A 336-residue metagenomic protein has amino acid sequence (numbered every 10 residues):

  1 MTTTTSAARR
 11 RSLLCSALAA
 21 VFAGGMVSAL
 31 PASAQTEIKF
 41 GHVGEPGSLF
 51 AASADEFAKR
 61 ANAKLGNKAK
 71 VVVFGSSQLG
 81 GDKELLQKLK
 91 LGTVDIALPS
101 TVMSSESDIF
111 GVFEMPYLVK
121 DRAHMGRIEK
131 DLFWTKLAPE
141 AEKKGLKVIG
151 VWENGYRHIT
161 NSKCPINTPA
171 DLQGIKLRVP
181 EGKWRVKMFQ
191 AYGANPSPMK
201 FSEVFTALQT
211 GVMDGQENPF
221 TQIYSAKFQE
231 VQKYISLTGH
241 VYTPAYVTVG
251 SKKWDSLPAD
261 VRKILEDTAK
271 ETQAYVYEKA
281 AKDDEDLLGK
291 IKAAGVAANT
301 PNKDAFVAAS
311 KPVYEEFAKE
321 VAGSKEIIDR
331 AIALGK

Functional and structural regions predicted by a protein language model:
T2, R10, K163-N167: Short, charged helix-to-loop "capping" segments that act as catalytic/coupling loops
T3-L18, G24-G25: Twin-arginine (Tat) signal peptide motif
L18, Q35-H124, K130-K336: N-terminal secretory/targeting leader peptides
A20-V21, A32: Cleavable N-terminal signal peptides
V27-A34: Sec/Tat signal peptide C-region and signal peptidase I cleavage site
